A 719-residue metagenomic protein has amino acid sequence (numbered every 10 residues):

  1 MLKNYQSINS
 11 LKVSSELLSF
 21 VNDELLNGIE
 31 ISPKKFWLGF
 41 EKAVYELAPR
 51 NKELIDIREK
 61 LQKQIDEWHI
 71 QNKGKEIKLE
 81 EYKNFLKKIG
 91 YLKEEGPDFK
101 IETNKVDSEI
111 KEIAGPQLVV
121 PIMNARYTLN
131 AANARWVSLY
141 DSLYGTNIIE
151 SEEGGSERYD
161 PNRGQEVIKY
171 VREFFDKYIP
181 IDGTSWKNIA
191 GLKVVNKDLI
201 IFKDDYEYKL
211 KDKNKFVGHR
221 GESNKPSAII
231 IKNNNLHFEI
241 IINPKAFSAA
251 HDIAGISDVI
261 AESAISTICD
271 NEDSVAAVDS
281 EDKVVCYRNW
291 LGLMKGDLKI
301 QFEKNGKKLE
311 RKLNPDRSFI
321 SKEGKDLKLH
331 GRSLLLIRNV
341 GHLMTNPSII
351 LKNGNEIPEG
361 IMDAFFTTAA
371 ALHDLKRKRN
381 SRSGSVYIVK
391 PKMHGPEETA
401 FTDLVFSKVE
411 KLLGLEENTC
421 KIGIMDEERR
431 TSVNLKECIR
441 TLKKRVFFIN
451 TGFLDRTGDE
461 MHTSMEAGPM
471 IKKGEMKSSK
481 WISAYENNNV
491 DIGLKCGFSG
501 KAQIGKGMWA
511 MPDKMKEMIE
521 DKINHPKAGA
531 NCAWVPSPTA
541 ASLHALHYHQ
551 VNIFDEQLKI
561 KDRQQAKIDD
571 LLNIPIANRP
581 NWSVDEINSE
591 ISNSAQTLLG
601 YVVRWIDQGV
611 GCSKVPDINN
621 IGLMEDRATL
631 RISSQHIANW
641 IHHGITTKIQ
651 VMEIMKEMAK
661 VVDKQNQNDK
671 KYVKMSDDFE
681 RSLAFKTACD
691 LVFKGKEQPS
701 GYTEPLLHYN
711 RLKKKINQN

Functional and structural regions predicted by a protein language model:
L2-K93, I101: N-terminal-proximal low-complexity accessory segments that begin disordered and transition into the first
L2-N9, G360, N380, Y387 (+3 more regions): Catalytic or ion-translocation cores adjacent to nucleophile or general acid/base/metal-coordination motifs in diverse
K3, N84, K88-F401, K408-L415 (+1 more regions): Catalytic alpha/beta active-site cores
S7, L11, L26, E30 (+12 more regions): Hydrophobic alpha-helical scaffolding
K12, E16, F20, I31 (+20 more regions): Generic recognition of stable, solvent-exposed alpha-helical segments in well-folded globular domains
E16, F20, E24, G39 (+15 more regions): Generic, well-ordered alpha-helical scaffold segments in large soluble proteins
L26-I31, E46-E53, E67-K75, Y91-E95 (+16 more regions): Intrinsically disordered or highly flexible coil/loop and linker segments, enriched in small and charged/polar residues
K83, K87, Y91-G145, I149-S156 (+5 more regions): Acidic, glycine-enriched catalytic cores built around paired aspartates
